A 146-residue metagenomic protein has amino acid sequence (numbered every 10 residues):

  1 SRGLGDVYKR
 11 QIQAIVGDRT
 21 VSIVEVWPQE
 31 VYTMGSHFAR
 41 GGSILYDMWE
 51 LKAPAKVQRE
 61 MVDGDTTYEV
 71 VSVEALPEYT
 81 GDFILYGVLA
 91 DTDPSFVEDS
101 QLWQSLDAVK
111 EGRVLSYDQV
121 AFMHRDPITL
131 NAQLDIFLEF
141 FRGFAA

Functional and structural regions predicted by a protein language model:
S1, E30-Y32, V62-T66, V120-P127: Second-shell loop/turn segments in exported
G3-Y8: Short, small-residue-biased leader/transition segments that mark boundaries at the very start of proteins
D18-Y46, D91-F96: Extracytoplasmic ligand-binding site segments that recognize negatively charged/polar headgroups
M34-T67: Alpha-helical, coiled-coil/dimerization segments enriched in small aliphatic residues
G64-S72, D93: N-terminal post-signal-peptidase region of extra-cytosolic proteins
V70-T80: Short helices/loops that flank or line small-molecule/ion binding pockets
Y79-A146: Structured C-terminal subdomain patch of bacterial secreted/periplasmic proteins
